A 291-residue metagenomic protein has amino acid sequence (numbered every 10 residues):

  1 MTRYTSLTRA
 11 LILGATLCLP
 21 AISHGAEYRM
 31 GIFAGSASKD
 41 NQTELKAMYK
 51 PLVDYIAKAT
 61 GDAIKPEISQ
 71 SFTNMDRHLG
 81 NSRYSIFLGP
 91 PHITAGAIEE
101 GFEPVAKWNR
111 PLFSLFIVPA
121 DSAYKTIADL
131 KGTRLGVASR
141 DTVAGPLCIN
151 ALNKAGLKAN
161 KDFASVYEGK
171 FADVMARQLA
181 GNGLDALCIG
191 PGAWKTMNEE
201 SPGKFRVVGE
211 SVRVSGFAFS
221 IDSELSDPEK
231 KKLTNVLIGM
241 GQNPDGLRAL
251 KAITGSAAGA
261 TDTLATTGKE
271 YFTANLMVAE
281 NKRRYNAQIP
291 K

Functional and structural regions predicted by a protein language model:
M1-I12: Bacterial N-terminal signal peptides that target proteins for export
L19-G25: Sec/Tat signal peptide C-region and signal peptidase I cleavage site
A26-P91: Extracytoplasmic small-molecule ligand-binding "clamshell" domains of the periplasmic binding protein/Venus flytrap
R29-T43, A47-P51, S220-K291: An extracytoplasmic/periplasmic, membrane-proximal ligand-sensing/linker region
A57-G61, G80-Y84, N153, L157 (+2 more regions): Sec-exported extracytoplasmic/periplasmic mature domains
S69-D129, D141: Acidic, polar ligand-binding/catalytic clefts
S122, T133-N235: Pocket-lining segment of extracytoplasmic ligand-binding domains
